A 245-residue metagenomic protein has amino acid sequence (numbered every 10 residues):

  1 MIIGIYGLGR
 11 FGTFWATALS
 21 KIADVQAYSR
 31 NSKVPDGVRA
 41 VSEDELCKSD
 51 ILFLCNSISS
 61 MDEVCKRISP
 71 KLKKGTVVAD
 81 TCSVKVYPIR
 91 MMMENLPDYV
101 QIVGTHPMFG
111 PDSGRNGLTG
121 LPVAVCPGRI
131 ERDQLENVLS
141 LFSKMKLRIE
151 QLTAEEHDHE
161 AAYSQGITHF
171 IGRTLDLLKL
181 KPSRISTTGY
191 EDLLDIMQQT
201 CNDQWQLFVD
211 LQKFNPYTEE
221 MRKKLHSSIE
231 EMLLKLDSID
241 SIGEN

Functional and structural regions predicted by a protein language model:
M1-S42: NAD(P)+-binding Rossmann beta1-loop-alpha1 motif at the extreme N-terminus of oxidoreductases
R39-E43, E150-T153: Short acidic-hydrophobic, aromatic-tinged amphipathic segments that line or gate anion-handling sites
D44-S69: Rossmann-like NAD(P)-binding element
N56-I58, S83, G128: Short glycine-/small-residue-rich Rossmann-like dinucleotide-binding loops
V64-S113: Rossmann-like NAD(P)(H) cofactor-binding subdomain of soluble oxidoreductases
M92-R148: Rossmann-fold dinucleotide-binding core
R148-N245: An accessory alpha-helical subdomain
